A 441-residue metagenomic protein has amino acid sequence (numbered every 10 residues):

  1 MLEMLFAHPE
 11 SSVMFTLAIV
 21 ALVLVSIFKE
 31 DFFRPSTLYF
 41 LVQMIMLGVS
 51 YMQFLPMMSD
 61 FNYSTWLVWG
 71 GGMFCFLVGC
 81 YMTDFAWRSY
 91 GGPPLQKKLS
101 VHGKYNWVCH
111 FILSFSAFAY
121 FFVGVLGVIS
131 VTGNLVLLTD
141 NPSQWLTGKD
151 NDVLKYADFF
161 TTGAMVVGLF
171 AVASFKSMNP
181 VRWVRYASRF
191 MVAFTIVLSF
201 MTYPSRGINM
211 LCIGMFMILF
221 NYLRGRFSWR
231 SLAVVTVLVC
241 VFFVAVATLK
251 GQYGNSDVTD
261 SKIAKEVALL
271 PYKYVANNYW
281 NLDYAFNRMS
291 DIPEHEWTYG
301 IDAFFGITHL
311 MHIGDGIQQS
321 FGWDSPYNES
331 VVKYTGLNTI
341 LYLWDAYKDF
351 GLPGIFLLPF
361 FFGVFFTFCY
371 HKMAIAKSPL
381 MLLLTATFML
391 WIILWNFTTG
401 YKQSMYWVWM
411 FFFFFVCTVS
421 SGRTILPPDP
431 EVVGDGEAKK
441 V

Functional and structural regions predicted by a protein language model:
L2-E10, S89-R230, T236-N255, E431-G434: Membrane-embedded catalytic interface detector for glycan/lipid assembly enzymes
L5-F6, N141-L154, F243-F362: Small-residue-enriched transmembrane helix-hairpin modules in multi-pass membrane proteins
S11-L126: A structural signal for hydrophobic alpha-helical transmembrane segments in multi-pass membrane proteins
V13-V20, A117-F122, A157-G168, G336 (+1 more regions): Hydrophobic alpha-helical transmembrane segments
A18, G71-F76, T161-V172, R206-L219 (+3 more regions): Hydrophobic core segments of transmembrane alpha-helices in multi-pass, intramembrane catalytic enzymes
A21-D31, G79-P93, F170-N179, M217-R226 (+2 more regions): Structural signal for the C-terminal ends of transmembrane alpha-helices and the immediately following loop
D31-M44, V108, P180-R189, M373-T385: Membrane-interfacial loop-to-transmembrane alpha-helix junctions, especially the N-terminal start
T335-V441: Hydrophobic alpha-helical segments
